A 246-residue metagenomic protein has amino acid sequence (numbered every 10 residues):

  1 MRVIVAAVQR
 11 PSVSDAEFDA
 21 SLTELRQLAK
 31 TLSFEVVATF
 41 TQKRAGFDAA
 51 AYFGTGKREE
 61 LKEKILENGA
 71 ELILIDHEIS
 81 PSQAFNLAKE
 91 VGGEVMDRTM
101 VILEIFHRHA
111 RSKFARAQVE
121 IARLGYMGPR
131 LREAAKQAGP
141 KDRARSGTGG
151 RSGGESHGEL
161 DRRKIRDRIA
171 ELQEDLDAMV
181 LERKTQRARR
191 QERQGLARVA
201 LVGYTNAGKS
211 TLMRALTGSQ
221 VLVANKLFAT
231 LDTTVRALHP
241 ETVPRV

Functional and structural regions predicted by a protein language model:
M1-E104: N-terminal accessory targeting/assembly segments
M1-V3, V13-S14, A134, A138-V246: Conserved G1/Walker A P-loop phosphate-binding module
S12-E17, G46-A51, H109-F114, H157 (+1 more regions): Flexible beta-alpha connector loops of hexameric P-loop NTPases
L25, L124, I165: A residue-level signal for conserved active-site and pocket-lining positions in enzyme catalytic cores
E78, Q118, G203: Conserved residues at beta->alpha junctions
M100-V119: Short alpha-helix plus adjacent loop in nuclease-associated cores
A117-L131, L172, M179: Non-transmembrane amphipathic alpha-helical segments
